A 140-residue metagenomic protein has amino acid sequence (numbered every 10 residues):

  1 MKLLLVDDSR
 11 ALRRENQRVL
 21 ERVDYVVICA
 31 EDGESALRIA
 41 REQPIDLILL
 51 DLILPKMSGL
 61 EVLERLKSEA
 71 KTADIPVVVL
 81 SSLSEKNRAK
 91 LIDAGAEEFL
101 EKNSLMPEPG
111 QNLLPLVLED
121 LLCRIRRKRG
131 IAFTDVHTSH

Functional and structural regions predicted by a protein language model:
R10-I28: Two-component/phosphorelay signaling modules centered on CheY-like receiver
D32-S35, S58-E61: Acidic catalytic/metal-coordinating carboxylates
P44-D46, K71-P76: His-Asp phosphorelay/catalytic-motif detector in bacterial-type signaling
D51: Active-site residues of response regulator receiver
P55: The feature encodes the CheY-like receiver
E61, L83-L116: Alpha4 helix (beta4-alpha4-beta5 surface) of REC/receiver domains from two-component response regulators
P107-Q111, E119-H140: CheY-like receiver
